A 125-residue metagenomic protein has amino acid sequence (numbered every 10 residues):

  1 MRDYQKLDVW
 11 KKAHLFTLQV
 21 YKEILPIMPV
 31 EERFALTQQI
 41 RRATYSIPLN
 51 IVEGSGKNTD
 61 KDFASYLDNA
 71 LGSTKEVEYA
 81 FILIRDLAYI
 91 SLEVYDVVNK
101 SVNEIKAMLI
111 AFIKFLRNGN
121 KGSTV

Functional and structural regions predicted by a protein language model:
M1-V125: Short, C-terminally biased terminal segments at protein or domain edges
